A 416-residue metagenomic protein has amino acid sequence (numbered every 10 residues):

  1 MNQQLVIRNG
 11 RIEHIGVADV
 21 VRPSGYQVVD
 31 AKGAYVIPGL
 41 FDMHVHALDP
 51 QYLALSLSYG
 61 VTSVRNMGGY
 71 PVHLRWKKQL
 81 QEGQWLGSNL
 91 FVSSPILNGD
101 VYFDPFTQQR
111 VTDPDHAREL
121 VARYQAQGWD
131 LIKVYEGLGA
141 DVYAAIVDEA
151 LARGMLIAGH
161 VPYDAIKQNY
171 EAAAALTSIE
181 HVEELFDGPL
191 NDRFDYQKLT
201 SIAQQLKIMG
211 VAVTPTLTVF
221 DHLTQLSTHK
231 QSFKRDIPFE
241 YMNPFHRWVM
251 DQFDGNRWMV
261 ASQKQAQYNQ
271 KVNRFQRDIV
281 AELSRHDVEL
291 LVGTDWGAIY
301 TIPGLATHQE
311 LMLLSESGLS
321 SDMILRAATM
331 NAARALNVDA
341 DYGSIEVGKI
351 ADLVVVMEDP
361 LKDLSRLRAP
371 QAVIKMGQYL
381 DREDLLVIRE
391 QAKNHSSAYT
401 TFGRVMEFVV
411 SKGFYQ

Functional and structural regions predicted by a protein language model:
M1-I37: Histidine-rich, glycine-flanked metal-binding segment
M1-Q4, V17, I302, S320-L325 (+1 more regions): Acidic, glycine-enriched loop/beta-strand segments at the rims of small-molecule binding/catalytic pockets
Q4, V45, R65, I132-E136 (+5 more regions): Glycine- and other small-residue-rich loops at beta-strand/loop junctions that grip anionic moieties
L5, G10, G33, H44 (+13 more regions): Divalent metal-coordination and catalytic microenvironments
A31, V36, L53-Q168, A172-E183 (+1 more regions): Divalent-metal coordination cores built from histidine and acidic residues
A126-L131, L138, L190-S317, F408-Q416: Active-site neighborhoods of metal-dependent hydrolases
G128, K167-N191, E310-I324: Structural recognition of alpha->loop->beta junctions
Y379-Q416: Extracellular/periplasmic ectodomains of large secreted or surface enzymes and adhesion receptors
